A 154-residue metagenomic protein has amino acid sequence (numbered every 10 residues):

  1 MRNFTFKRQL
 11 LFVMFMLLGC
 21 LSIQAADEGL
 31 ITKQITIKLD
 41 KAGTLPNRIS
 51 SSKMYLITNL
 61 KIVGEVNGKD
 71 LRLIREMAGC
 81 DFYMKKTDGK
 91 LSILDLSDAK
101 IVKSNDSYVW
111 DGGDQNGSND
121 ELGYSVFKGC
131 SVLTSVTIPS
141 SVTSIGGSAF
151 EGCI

Functional and structural regions predicted by a protein language model:
R2-L11: Bacterial N-terminal signal peptides that target proteins for export
L11-L21: Bacterial N-terminal signal peptides
I23-D27: Boundary at the C-terminal end of the N-terminal hydrophobic targeting segment
T32-D40, T58-V66, M84-D120, C130-S144 (+1 more regions): Structural signature of tandem-repeat unit edges
G43-K53, K69-G79, Y83, G147-S148: Short, T/G/N/S-enriched strand-turn elements that build extracellular solenoid repeat scaffolds
